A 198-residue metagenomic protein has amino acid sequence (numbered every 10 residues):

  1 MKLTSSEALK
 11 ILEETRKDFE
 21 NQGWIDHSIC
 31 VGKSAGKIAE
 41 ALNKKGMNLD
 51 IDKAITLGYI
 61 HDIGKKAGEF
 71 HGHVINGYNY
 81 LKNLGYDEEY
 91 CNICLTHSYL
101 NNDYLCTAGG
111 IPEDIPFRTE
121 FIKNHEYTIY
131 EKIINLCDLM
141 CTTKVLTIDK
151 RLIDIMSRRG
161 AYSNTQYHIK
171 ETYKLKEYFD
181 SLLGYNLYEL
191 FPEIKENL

Functional and structural regions predicted by a protein language model:
M1-K10, K195-L198: Short, Lys/Arg-enriched, disordered terminal segments
S5-E14, I51-T56, G68, Y127-E131 (+1 more regions): Short amphipathic alpha-helical segments, especially helix-boundary/capping motifs
S5-H27, L57-K65, L100: Active-site flanking loop/helix segments enriched in acidic
I11-R16, A54-I60, I93-S98, I133-M140: Short alpha-helical scaffolding segments that buttress acidic/His motifs in well-ordered protein cores
K17-G46, I60, Y86, L105-L198: Divalent metal-dependent phosphate-bond-processing catalytic cores, especially two-metal-ion Mg2+/Mn2+ enzymes that act
V31, L49-L84, C91-N102: His-Asp-centered metal-binding catalytic motifs of divalent-metal-dependent phosphohydrolases/nucleases
